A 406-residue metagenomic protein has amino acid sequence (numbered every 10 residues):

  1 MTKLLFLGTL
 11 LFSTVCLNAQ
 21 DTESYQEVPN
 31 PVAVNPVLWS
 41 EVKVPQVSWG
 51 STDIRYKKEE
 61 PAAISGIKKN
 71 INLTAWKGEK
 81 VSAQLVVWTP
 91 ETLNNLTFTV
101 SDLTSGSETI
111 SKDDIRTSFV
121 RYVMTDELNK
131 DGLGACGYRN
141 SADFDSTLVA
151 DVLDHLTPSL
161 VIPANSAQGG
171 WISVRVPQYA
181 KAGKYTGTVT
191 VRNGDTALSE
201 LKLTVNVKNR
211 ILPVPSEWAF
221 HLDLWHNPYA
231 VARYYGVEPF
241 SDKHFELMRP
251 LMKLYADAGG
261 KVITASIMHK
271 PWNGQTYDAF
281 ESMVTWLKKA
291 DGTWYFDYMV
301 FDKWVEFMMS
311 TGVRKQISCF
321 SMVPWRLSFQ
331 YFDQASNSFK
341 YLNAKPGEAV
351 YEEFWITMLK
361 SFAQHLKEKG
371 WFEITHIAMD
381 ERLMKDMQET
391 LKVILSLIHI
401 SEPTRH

Functional and structural regions predicted by a protein language model:
M1-T22: Bacterial Sec-dependent N-terminal signal peptides
A19-H269: Mature N-terminal, pre-catalytic/accessory segment of carbohydrate-active enzymes
R175, T186-N193, K208-L397: Aromatic-lined carbohydrate-binding surfaces of glycoside hydrolases
S396-H406: Residue-level detector of conserved catalytic or cofactor/ligand-binding positions in enzyme active sites
